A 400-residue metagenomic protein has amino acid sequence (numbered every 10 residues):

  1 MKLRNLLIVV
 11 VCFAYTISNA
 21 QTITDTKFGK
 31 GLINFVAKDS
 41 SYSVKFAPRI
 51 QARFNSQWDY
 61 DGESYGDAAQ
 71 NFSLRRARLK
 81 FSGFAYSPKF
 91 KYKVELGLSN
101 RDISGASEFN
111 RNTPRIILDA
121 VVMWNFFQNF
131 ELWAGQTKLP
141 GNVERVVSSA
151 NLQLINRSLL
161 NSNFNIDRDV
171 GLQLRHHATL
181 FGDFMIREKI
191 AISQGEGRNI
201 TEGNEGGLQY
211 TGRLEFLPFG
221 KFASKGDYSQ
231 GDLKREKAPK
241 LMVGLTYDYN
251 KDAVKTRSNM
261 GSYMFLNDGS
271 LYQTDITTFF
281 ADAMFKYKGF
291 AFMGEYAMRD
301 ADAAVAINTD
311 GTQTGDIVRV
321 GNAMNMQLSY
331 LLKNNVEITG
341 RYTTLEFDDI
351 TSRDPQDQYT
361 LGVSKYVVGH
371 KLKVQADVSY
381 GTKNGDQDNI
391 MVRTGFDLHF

Functional and structural regions predicted by a protein language model:
M1-I23, F400: Bacterial Sec-dependent N-terminal signal peptides
N19-F46, D61, K221-K240, A253-T256 (+1 more regions): Outer-membrane beta-barrel biogenesis signature
D25-K27, A69-S73, N112-P114, N163-I166 (+6 more regions): Short sequence motifs at beta-strands and strand-loop junctions characteristic of Gram-negative outer-membrane
G31-W58, S64-R198, G203-G220, P239-M242 (+2 more regions): Outer membrane beta-barrel
W58-Y65, I103-I116, V146-A150, I200-E205 (+5 more regions): Outer-membrane beta-barrel translocator domains and adjoining extracellular loop/strand segments of Gram-negative
R76, I117-D119, D169-G171, G207-T211 (+4 more regions): Transmembrane beta-barrel architecture of outer membranes
E205, E215-P218, A223-F347: Detector for outer-membrane/organellar transmembrane beta-barrel domains, recognizing the amphipathic beta-strand
Y210-K221, V363-K365, L372, Q387-F400: Outer-membrane beta-barrel "beta-signal"
